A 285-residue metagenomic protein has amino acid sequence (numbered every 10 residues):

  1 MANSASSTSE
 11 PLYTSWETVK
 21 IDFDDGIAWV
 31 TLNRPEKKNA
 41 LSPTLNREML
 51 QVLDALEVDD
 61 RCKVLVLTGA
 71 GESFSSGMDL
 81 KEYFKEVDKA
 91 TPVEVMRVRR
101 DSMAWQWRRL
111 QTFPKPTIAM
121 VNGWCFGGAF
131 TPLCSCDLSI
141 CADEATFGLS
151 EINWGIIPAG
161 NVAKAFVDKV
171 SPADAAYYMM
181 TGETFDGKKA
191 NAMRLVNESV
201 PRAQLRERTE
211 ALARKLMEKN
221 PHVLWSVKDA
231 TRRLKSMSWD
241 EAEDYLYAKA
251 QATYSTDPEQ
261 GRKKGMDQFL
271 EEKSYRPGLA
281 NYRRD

Functional and structural regions predicted by a protein language model:
M1-A70: Conserved CoA-thioester-binding segment of acyl-CoA-metabolizing enzymes
M1-D25, G182, D186-G187, E207 (+2 more regions): C-terminal alpha-helix plus adjacent terminal tail
V30, R34, M49, L67 (+7 more regions): Terminal peptide-recognition signature
T44-E48, S102, R109, R208 (+1 more regions): Charged catalytic carboxylate motif
D59, F113-P114, E272: Acidic-histidine catalytic/liganding microenvironments
G69-R108, C125, G155: Glycine- (often His-adjacent) and acidic-residue-rich active-site loop that binds/positions the CoA thioester
S102-Q106, N161-A165, D174, S226 (+2 more regions): Hydrophobic alpha-helical segments typical of transmembrane helices and their membrane-interface/capping positions
R108-H222: Crotonase-fold acyl-CoA enzyme core
